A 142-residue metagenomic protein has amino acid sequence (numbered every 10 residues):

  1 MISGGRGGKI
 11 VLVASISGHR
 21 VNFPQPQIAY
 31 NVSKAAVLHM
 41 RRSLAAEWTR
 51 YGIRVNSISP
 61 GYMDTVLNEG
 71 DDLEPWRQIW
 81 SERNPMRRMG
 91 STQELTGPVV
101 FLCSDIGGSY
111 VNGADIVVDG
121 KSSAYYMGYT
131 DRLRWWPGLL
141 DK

Functional and structural regions predicted by a protein language model:
M1-I2, V111: A short, flexible helix-to-loop-to-beta junction within the catalytic ATP-binding CA
I2-A36, R41-R50, Y62: Catalytic loop of short-chain dehydrogenase/reductase
R20-N22, W48, D71-D72, N84 (+2 more regions): Helix-loop segment at the mouth of the active site in Rossmann-fold oxidoreductases, especially SDR/KR enzymes
Q25-P26, R50, S57-N84, Y125-K142: A glycine/serine/threonine-rich, flexible loop-to-helix segment that serves as the NAD(P) cofactor-binding "lid"
S33, N56, R87-R88, E94: Short alpha-helix in the Rossmann-fold core of NAD(P)-dependent oxidoreductases
S33, R41, R54, T65-N68 (+2 more regions): Ser/Thr-centric signal marking residues that sit in or immediately flank functional binding/regulatory motifs
L38, W48-D64, G107-V118: Conserved Rossmann-fold SDR core element
R88-V118, S123: C-terminal substrate-recognition "lid" of short-chain dehydrogenase/reductases
